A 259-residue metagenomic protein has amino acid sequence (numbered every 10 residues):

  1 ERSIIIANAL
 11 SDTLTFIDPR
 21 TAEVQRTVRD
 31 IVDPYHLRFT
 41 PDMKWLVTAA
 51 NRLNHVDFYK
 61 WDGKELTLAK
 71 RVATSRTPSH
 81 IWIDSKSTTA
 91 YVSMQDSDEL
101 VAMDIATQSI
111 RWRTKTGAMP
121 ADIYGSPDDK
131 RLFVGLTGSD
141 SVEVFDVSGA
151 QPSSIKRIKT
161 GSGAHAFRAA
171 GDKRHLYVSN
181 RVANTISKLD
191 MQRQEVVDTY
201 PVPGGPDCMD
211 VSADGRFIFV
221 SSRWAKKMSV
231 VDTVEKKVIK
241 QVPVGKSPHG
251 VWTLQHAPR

Functional and structural regions predicted by a protein language model:
E1-R259: Predominantly soluble domains enriched in secretory-pathway, periplasmic, or organellar proteins
